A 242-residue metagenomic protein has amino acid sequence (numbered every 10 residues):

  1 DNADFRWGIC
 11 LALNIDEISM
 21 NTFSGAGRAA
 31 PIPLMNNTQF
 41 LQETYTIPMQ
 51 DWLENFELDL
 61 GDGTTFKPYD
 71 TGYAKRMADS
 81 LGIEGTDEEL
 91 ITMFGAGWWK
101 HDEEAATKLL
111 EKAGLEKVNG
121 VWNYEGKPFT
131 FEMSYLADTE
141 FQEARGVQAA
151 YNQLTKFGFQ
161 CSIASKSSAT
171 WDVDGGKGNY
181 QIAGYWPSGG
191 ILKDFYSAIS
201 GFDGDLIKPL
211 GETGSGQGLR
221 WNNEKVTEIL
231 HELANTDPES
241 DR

Functional and structural regions predicted by a protein language model:
D1-A3, A29, G126, K177-G178 (+2 more regions): Short, solvent-exposed loop/turn segments at the edges of secondary structure
N2-N152: Append "and occasionally in soluble cytosolic enzymes with long acidic Gly/Pro-rich linkers
A3-D4, Q148-F157, A169-Y180: Short helices/loops that flank or line small-molecule/ion binding pockets
R6, S19-T22, F56-T92, W99 (+2 more regions): Extracytoplasmic/peripheral linker and loop segments enriched in polar/acidic and small residues with frequent Thr/Pro
G25-A26, N36, N179-Y180, A198-F202: Short secondary-structure boundary/capping segments
Q181-W186: Paired acidic/hydrophobic, glycine-rich loop segments that form the ligand-binding mouth/hinge of periplasmic-binding
G189-D194: A ligand-binding cleft/hinge motif common to bilobed small-molecule-binding domains
